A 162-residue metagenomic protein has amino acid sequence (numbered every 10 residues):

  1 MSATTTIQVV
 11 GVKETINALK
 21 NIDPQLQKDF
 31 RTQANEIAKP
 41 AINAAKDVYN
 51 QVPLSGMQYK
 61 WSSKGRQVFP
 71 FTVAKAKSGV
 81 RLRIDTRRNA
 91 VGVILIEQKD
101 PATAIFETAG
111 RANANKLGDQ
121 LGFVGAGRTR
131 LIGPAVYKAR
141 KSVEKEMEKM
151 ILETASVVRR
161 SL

Functional and structural regions predicted by a protein language model:
M1-K28: N-terminal, Lys/Arg- and Ser/Thr-rich interaction peptides
S2-T6, K28, D47-L162: Charged, low-complexity interaction tracts
V9-V12, I42, T129: Alpha-helix initiation and N-capping motif
A18, I22, P40, A44-Q51: Structured segments of extracytoplasmic/periplasmic soluble domains in secreted or envelope-associated proteins
Q33-A45, V143: Non-globular disordered terminal and juxtamembrane segments underlying protein topogenesis/assembly
